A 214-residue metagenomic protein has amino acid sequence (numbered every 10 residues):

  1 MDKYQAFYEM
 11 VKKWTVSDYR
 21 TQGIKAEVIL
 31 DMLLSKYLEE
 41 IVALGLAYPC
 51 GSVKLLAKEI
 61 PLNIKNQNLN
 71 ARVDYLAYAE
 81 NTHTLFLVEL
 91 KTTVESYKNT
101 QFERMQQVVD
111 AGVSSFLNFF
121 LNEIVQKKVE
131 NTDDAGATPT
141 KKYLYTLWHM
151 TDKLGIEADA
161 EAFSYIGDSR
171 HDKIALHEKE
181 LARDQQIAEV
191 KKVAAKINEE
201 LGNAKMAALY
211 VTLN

Functional and structural regions predicted by a protein language model:
M1-K58, L62: Interdomain/boundary linker segments immediately adjacent to catalytic/signaling cores
F7, W14-T15, Y19, P49 (+2 more regions): C-terminal or late-domain output modules
M10, L69-V73, K91: Extended alpha-helical coiled-coil/bundle linker/stalk regions that scaffold oligomerization and domain organization
E39-Y48, L85-L87, S96-N99: Short, solvent-exposed secondary-structure capping/transition elements
P49-N81: Active-site metal-binding core of divalent-cation-utilizing nuclease and nuclease-like domains
D74, L85, D159-F163: Conserved acidic residues
Y75-A77, N81-E95: Conserved catalytic cores of phosphodiester-cleaving nucleases, focusing on short active-site segments
T92-E199, A208: Catalytic cores of nucleic-acid endonucleases
